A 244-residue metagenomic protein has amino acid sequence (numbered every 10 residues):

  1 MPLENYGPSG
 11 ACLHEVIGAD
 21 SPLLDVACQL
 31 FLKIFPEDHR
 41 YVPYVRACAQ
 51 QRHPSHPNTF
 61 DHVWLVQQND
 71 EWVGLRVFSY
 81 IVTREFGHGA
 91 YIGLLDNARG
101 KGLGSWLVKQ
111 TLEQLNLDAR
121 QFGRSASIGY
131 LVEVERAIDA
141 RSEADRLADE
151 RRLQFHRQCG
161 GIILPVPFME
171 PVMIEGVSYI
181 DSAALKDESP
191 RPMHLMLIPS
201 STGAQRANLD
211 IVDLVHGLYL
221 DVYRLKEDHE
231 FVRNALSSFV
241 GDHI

Functional and structural regions predicted by a protein language model:
M1-A19, R120-I244: Terminal substrate-recognition subdomain of acyl/acetyltransferases
M1-Q51, T59, L65: Short amphipathic alpha-helix that is part of the acyltransferase structural core
R52-P57, E113-S125: Alpha-helix termini
H62-W64, E85-G87, S189-M196: Short beta-strand micro-motifs in enzyme catalytic cores
L65, D70-Y80, H88-G93: Conserved beta-strand in the GNAT
V82, D96-A98, I138: Feature marks short, surface-exposed loop/turn motifs that line or immediately flank catalytic pockets and channel
L94, G100-A119: Conserved acetyl-CoA-binding loop-helix of GNAT-fold acetyltransferases
